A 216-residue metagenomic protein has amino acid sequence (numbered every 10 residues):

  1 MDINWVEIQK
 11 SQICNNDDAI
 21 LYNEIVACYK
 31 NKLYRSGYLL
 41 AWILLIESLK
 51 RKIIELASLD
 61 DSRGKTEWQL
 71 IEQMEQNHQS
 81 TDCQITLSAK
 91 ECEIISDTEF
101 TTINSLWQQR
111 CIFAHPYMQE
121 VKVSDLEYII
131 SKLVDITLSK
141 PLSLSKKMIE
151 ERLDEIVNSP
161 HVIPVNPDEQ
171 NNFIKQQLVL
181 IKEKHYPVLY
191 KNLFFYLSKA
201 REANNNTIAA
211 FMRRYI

Functional and structural regions predicted by a protein language model:
M1-S36, L40, M148-E169: Charged alpha-helical initiation segments
W5-I8, N15, I53-Q108: A broadly used, surface-exposed interaction patch
S11, N15, A27-L39, I43 (+3 more regions): Short, charged/polar micro-motifs that form catalytic or ligand-binding hotspots
N23, E47, Q108-I112: Generic structural signal for well-ordered, non-membrane alpha-helices
Y38-E55: Hydrophobic alpha-helical packing segments in soluble, helical-rich domains
W42-E47, D61-G64, E127-V134: Amphipathic alpha-helical scaffolding segments
C92-M148: Charge-enriched, short contiguous segments at helix-coil
D135-I216: Polyanionic, low-complexity intrinsically disordered segments
